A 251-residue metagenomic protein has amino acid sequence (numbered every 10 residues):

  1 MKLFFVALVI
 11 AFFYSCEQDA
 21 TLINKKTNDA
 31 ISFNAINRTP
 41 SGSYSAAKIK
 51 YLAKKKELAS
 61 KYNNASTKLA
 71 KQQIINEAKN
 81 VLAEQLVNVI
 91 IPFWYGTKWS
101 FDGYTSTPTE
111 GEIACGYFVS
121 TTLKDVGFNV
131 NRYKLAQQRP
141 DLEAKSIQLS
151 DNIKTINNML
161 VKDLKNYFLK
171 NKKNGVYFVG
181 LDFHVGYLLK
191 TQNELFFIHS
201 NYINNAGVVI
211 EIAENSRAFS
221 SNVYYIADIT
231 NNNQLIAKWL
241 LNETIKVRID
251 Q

Functional and structural regions predicted by a protein language model:
K2-A7: Sec-dependent signal peptide recognition, specifically the positively charged N-region followed immediately by
F12-S15: C-terminal motif of bacterial Sec signal peptides marking the signal peptidase cleavage site
E17-D19: Bacterial signal peptide processing site
K26-A136: N-terminal capping segments
Q138-I210: ...with weaker cross-activation on analogous glycine-rich loops/strands in unrelated enzymes
L195-F196, S200-N205, V209-Q251: Low-complexity, Gly/Ser/Thr/Pro-rich intrinsically disordered linker/tail segments
